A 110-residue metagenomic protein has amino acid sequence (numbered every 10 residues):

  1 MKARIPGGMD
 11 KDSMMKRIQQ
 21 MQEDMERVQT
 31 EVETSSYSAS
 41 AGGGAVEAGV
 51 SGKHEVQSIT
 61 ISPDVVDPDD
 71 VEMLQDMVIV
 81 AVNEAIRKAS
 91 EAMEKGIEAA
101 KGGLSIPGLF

Functional and structural regions predicted by a protein language model:
M1-S38, K88-F110: Long amphipathic alpha-helical segments used for membrane anchoring, targeting, substrate engagement, or oligomerization
P6, A45-E47, D67-P68, I86-K88: Short beta-strands and strand-coil junctions in structured, solvent-facing domains, enriched
I18, H54, V78: Residue-level signature of catalytic and energy-coupling elements of molecular machines, predominantly ATP/GTP-dependent
T34, S40-I59, L109: N-terminal intrinsically disordered, cationic/polar leader segments that include organellar targeting peptides
I59-T60, D64-V66: Amphipathic, hydrophobic secondary-structure cores in small proteins
V66-Q75: A short, polar/charged loop-to-alpha-helix boundary motif
M77, A81-A92: Stable alpha-helical structural segments in soluble proteins, enriched in small hydrophobic residues
